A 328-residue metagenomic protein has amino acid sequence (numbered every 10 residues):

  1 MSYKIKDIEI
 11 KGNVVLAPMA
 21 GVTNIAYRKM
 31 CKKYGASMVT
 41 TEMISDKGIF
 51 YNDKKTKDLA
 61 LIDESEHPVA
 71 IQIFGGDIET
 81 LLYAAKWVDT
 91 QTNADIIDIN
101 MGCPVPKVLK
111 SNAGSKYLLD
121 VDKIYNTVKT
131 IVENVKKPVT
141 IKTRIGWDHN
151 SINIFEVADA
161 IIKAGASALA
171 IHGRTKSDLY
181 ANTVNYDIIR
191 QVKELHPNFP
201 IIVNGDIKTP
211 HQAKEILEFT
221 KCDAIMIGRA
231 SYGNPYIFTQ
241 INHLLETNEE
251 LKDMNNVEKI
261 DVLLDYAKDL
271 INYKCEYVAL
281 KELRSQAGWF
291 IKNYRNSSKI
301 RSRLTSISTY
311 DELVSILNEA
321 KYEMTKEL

Functional and structural regions predicted by a protein language model:
M1-L328: Flavin-dependent oxidoreductase catalytic cores
